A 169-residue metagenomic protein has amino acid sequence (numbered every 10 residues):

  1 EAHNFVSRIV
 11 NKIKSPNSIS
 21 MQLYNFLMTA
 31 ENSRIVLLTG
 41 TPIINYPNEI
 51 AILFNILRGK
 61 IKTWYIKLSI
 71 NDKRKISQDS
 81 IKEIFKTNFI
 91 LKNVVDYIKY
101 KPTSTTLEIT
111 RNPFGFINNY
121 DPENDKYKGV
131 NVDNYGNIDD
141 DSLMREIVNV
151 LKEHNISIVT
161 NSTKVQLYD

Functional and structural regions predicted by a protein language model:
H3-V10, T41-I43: Catalytic acidic motif of RecA-like/P-loop NTPases
N11-S15: Short glycine-enriched, charge-decorated loop/helix-capping segments at active-site entrances that position
P16-D169: Conserved P-loop NTPase motor "coupling/switch" region that bridges the ATPase
